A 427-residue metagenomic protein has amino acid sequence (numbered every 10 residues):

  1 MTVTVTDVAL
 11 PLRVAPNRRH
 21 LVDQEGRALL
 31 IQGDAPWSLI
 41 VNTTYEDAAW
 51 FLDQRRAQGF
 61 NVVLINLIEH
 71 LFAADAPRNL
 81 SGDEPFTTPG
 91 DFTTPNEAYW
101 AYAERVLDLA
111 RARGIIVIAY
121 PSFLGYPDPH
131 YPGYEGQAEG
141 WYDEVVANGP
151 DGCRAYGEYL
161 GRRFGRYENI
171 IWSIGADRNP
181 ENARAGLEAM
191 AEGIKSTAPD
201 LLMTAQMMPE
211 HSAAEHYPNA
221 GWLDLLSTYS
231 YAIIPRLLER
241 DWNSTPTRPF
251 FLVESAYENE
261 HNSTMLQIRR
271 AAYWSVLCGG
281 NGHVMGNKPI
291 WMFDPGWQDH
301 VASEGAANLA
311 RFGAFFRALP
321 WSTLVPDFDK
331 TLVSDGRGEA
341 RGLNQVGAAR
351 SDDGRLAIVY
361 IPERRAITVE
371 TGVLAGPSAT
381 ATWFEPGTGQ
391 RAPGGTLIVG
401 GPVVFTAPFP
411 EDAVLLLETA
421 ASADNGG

Functional and structural regions predicted by a protein language model:
M1-V5: C-terminal edge beta-strand
L10-V14: Carboxylate-rich, divalent-cation-coordinating active-site regions
A15-L225, Y229-R236: Active-site mouth of glycoside hydrolases
G165, P199, P246, R317-P320: Proline-centered flexible-loop/turn and helix-kink motifs
S173-G175, T204-Q206, S227, F251-E254 (+2 more regions): Short beta-strand segments
A220-D294: Catalytic-core region of carbohydrate-active enzymes that cleave or remodel glycosidic bonds
E260, I268-G395, T406-G426: Aromatic- and carboxylate-lined catalytic core of secreted/periplasmic carbohydrate-active enzymes
